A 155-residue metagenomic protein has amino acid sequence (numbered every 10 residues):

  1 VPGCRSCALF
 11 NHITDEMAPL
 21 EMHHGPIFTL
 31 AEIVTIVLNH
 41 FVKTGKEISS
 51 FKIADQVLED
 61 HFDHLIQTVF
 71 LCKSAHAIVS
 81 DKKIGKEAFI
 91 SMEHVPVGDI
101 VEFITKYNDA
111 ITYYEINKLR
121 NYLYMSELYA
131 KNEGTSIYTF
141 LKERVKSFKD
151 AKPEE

Functional and structural regions predicted by a protein language model:
V1-S6, N11-E16, K52, F62-E155: Extended charged
N11-Q67, G85: Histidine-centered nuclease catalytic patch
